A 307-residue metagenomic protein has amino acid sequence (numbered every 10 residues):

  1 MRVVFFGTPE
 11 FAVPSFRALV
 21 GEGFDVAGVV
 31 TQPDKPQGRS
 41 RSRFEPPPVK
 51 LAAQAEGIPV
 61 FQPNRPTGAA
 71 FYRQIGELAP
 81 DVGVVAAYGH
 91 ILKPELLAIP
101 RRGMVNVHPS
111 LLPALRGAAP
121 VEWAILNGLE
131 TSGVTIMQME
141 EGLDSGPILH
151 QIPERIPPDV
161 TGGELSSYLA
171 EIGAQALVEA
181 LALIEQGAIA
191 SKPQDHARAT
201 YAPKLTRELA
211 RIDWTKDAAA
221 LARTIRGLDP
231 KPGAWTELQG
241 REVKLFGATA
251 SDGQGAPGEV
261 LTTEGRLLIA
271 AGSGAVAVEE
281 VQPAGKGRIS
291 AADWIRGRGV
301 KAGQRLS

Functional and structural regions predicted by a protein language model:
M1-S40: N-terminal Rossmann-like dinucleotide-binding module
R2-V4, D25-V29, E56-L78, G83 (+1 more regions): Internal alpha/beta domain cores that form substrate/cofactor-binding pockets in large enzymes and binding proteins
G7, V29, A53, G83 (+7 more regions): A residue-level signal for conserved active-site and pocket-lining positions in enzyme catalytic cores
V13, P46, G68-Y72, A118: Structural motif corresponding to alpha-helix initiation and N-cap regions
E22-D25, V82-Y201, E208: Donor/substrate-binding cores of folate-linked one-carbon enzymes
A27, G146-L149, F246, E279: A short, local hydrophobic-aromatic micro-motif
K35-Q54: N-terminal beta-loop-helix "entrance" segment that forms/cooperates in small-molecule cofactor or anionic ligand
L209, T215-S307: An anion-binding loop in the catalytic cleft
